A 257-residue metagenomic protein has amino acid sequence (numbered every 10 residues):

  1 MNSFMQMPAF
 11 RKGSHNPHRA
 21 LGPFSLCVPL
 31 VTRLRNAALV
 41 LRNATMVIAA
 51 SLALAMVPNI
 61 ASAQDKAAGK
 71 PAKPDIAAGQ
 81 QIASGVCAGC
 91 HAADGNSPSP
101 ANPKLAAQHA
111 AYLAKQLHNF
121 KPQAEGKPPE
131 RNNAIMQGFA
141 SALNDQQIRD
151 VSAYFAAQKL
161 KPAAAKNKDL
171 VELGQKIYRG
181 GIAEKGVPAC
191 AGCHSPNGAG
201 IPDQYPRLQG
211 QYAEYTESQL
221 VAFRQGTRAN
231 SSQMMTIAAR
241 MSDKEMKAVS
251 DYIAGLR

Functional and structural regions predicted by a protein language model:
M1-V40: N-terminal secretory signal peptides that target proteins for export/translocation
A44-M56: Bacterial N-terminal signal peptides
S62-A83, N96-A101, A157-A183: Electrostatic cytochrome c docking/interface patches
Q80-A88, A114, R179-A191, D203-S218: Sequence context surrounding c-type heme c attachment/ligation sites in exported
C87-A93, V151, V187-N197, V249: The canonical Cys-X-X-Cys-His
P98-A106, F120-K166, I201-R207, Q225-R257: Axial heme c-ligation environment in periplasmic c-type cytochrome domains
